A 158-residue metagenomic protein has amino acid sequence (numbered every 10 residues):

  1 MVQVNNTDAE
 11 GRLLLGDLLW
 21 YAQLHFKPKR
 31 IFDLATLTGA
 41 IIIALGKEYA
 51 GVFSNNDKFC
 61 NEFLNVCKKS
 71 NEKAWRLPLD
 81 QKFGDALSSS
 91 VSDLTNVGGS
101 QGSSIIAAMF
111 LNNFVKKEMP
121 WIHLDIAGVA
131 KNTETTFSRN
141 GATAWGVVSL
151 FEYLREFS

Functional and structural regions predicted by a protein language model:
M1-S158: A generic structural signal for tightly packed, nonpolar segments enriched in small/aliphatic residues
